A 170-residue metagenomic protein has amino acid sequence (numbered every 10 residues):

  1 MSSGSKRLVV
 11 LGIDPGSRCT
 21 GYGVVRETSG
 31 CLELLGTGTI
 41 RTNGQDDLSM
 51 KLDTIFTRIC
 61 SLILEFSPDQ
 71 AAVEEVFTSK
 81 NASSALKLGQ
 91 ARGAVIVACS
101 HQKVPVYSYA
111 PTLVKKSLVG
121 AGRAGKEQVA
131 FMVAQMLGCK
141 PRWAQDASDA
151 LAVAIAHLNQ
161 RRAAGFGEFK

Functional and structural regions predicted by a protein language model:
M1-K170: Phosphate- and other anionic-substrate recognition elements at nucleic-acid/protein interfaces
